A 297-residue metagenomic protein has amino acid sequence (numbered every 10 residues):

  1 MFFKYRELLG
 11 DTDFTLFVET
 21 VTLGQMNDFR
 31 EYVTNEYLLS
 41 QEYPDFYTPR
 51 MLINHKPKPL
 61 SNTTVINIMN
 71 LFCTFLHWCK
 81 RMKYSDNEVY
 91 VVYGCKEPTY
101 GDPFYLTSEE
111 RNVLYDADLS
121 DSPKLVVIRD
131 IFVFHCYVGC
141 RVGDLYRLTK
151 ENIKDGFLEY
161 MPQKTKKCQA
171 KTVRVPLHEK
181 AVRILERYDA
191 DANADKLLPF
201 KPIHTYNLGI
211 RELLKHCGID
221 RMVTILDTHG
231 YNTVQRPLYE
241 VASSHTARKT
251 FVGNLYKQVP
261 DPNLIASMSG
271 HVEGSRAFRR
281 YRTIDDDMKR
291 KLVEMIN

Functional and structural regions predicted by a protein language model:
F2-D102, A117, D121, N193: N-terminal core-binding DNA-recognition domain of tyrosine recombinases/integrases
S85-N87, E97-D116, K167-E179: DNA breakage-rejoining catalytic core of tyrosine-based enzymes
G94, V138, R147-R187: Conserved tyrosine-mediated DNA breakage-rejoining catalytic core shared by Y-recombinases
Y100, K166-R187, D191-Y231: C-terminal catalytic core of Y-nucleophile DNA break-rejoin enzymes
V113-L114, V173-R183, R187, R279-N297: DNA/chromatin major-groove-contacting recognition/catalytic segments
S120-S122, D191-K196, R211-S267, H271: Short, basic (Lys/Arg/His-rich) helix/loop patches that form interaction surfaces in the mid-to-C-terminal regions
N152-F157, P260-R280: Short, polar N-cap/turn motifs at the start of nucleic acid-interacting alpha helices
P162-K166, I203-Y206, S269-E294: Catalytic-site neighborhood detector that most strongly recognizes the C-terminal catalytic loop/helix of tyrosine
